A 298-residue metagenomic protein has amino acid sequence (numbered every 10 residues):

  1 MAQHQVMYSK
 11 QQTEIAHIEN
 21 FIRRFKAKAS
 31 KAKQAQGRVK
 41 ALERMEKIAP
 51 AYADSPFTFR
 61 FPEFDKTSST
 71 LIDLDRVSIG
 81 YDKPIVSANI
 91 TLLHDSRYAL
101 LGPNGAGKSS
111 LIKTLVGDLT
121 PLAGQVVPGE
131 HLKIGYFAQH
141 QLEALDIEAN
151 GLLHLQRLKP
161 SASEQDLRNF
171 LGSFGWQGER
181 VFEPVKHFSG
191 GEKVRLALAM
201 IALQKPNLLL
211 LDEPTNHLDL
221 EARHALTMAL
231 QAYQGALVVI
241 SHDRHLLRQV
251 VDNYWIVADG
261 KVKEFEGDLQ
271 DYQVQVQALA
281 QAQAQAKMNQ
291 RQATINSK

Functional and structural regions predicted by a protein language model:
M1-V6, S55, F61-K298: ABC ATP-binding cassette signature C-motif
A2-V86: Flexible nucleotide-interacting loop at or near the entrance of a catalytic core
